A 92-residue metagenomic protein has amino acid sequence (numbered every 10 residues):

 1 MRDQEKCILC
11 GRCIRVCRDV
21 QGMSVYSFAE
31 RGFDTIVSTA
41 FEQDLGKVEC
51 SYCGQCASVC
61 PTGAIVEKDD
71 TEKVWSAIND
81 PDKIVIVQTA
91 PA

Functional and structural regions predicted by a protein language model:
M1-V20, E42-G63: Cysteine-centered iron-sulfur cluster-binding motifs in ferredoxin-type domains/subunits of redox enzymes
D19-E49, A64-V87: Non-heme iron-sulfur electron-transfer modules
